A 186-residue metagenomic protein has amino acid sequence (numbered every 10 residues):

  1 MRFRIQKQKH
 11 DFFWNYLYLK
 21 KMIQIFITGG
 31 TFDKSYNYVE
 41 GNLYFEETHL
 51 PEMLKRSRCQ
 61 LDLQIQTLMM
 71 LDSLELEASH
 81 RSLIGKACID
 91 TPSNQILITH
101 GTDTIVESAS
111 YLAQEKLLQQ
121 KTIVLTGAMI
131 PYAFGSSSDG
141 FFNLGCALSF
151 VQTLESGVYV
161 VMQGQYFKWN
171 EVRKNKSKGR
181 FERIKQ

Functional and structural regions predicted by a protein language model:
R4-Q8, K20: Charged/polar low-complexity intrinsically disordered segments
K21-Q186: Active-site histidine-anchored catalytic micro-motif
